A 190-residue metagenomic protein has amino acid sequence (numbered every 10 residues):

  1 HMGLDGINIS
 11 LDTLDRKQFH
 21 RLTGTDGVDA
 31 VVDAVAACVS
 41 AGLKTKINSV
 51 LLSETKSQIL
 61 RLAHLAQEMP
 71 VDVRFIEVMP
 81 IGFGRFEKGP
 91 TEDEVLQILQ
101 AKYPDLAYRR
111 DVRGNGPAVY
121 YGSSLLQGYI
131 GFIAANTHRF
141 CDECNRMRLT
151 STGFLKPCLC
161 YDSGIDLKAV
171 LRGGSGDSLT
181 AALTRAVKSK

Functional and structural regions predicted by a protein language model:
H1-I76: Radical SAM/AdoMet-radical enzyme domain recognition
G82-K190: Accessory C-terminal segments flanking Radical SAM cores
